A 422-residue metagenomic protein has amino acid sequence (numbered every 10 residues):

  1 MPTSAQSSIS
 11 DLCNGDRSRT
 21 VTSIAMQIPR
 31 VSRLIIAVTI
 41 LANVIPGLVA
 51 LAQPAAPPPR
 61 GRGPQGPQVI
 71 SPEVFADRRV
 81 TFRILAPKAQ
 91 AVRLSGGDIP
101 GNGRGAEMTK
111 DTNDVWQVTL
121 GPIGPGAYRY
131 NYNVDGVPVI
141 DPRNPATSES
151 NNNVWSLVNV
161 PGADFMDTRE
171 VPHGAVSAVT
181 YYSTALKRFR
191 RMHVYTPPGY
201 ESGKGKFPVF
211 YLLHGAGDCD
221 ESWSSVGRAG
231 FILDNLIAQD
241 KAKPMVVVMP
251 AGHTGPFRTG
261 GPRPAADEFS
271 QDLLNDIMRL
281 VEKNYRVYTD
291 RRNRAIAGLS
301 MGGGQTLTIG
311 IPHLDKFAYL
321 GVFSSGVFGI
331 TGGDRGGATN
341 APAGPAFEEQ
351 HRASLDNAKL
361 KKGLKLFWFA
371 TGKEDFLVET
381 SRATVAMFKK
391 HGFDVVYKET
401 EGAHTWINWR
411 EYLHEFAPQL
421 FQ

Functional and structural regions predicted by a protein language model:
S4, V21-S23, I40, N113 (+1 more regions): N-terminal compositionally biased, intrinsically disordered segments and leader/signal-like regions
R17-R19, R30-R33, R60: Basic polycationic patches enriched in arginine
I35-G47: Bacterial N-terminal signal peptides
V49-P54: Boundary at the C-terminal end of the N-terminal hydrophobic targeting segment
P57-P64, Q68-G105, K110-Q422: Non-catalytic cap/lid and distal C-terminal segments of serine-dependent acyl enzymes
